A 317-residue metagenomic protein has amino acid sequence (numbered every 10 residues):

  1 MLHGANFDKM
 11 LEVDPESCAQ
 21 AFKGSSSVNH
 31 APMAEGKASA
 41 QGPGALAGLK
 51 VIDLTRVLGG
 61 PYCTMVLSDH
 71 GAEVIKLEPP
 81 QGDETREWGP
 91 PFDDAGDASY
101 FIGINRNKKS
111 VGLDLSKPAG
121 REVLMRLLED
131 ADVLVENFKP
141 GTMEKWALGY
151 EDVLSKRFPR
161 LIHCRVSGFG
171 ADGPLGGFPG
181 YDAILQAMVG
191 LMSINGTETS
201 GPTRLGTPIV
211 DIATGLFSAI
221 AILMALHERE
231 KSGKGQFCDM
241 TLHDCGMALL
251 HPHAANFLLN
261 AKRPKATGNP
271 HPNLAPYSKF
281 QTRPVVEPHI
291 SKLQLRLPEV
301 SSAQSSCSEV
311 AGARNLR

Functional and structural regions predicted by a protein language model:
L2-K231, F257-A261, K265-A266, H271: N-terminal helix-loop segment corresponding to the beta1-alpha1 unit of nucleotide/adenylate-binding folds
Q81, G168-G170, L242-M247, P284-V286 (+1 more regions): Glycine-rich beta-alpha junction loops
K109, K234, V285-E287: Short acidic/polar mixed-charge low-complexity motifs
G235-H243: Beta-strand segments within the central parallel beta-sheet cores of soluble alpha/beta enzyme folds
L242, G246-K262: Helical "substrate-binding/catalytic lid" subdomain of Rossmann-like NAD(P)-dependent dehydrogenases/reductases
P276-R317: Aromatic-enriched alpha-helical interface/lid elements that frame and gate functional surfaces
